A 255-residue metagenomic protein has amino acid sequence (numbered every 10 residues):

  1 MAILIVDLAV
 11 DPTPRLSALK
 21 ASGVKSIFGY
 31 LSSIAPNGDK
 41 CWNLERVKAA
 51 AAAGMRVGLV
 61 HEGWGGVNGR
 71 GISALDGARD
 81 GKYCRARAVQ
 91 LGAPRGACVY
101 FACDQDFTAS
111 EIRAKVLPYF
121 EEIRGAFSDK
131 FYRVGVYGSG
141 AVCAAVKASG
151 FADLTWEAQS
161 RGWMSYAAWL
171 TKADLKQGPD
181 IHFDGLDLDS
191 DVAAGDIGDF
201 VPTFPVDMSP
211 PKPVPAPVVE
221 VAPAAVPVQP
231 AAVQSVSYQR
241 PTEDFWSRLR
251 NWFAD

Functional and structural regions predicted by a protein language model:
M1-P12, L16, C143-F253: Functionally critical loop-and-helix segments that line ligand-binding/catalytic clefts of soluble enzyme domains
A2-D11, G29-F107: Substrate-binding cleft of extracellular glycoside hydrolase catalytic domains
L4-L8, S26-G29, V57-V60, V99 (+3 more regions): Hydrophobic faces of well-ordered beta-strands that scaffold small-molecule active sites in alpha/beta enzyme cores
L16, L44-V47, G81-R85, V116-R124: Generic structural signal for well-ordered alpha-helices, preferentially at hydrophobic/aromatic core positions
K20, A51-G54, S128: Anion (oxyanion) recognition and catalysis
Q90-R95, G125-Y132: Secondary-structure boundary elements
F107-K130: Active-site cleft segment of glycoside hydrolase catalytic domains centered on the general acid/base Glu
S128-A145: Aromatic-lined carbohydrate-recognition surfaces of secreted/lumenal glycan-active proteins
